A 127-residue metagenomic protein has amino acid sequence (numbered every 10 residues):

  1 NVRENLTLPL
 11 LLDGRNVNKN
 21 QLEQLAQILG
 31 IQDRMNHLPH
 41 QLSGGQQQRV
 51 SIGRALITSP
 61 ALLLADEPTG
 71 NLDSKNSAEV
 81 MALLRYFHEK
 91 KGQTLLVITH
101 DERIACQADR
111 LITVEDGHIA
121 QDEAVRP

Functional and structural regions predicted by a protein language model:
V2-Q107, L111-T113: ABC family nucleotide-binding domain
L111-E123: H-loop (His-switch) and adjacent beta-strand-loop-beta switch element of ABC-type ATPase nucleotide-binding domains
